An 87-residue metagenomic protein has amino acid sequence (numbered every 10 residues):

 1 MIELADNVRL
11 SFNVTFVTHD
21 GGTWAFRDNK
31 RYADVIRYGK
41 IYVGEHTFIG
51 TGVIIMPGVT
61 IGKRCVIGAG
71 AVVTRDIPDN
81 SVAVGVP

Functional and structural regions predicted by a protein language model:
M1-T60, V86-P87: Flexible, glycine/small-residue-enriched loop-and-beta-strand segment within the central core of proteins
A5-N7, S11, R64-G70, N80: Outer-envelope exported proteins of Gram-negative bacteria
F48, V66, V82-V84: Short-chain dehydrogenase/reductase
T51-V66, A71-R75: Beta-rich strand-turn-strand
I77, S81-P87: C-terminal end-helix/capping segment
